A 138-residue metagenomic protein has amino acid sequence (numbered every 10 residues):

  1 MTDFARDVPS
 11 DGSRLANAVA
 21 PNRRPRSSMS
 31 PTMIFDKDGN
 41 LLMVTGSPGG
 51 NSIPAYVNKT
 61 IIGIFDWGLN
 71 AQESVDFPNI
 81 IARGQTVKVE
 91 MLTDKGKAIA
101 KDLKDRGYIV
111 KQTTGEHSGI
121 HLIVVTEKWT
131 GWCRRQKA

Functional and structural regions predicted by a protein language model:
M1-M43, W67, A71: Active-site rim segments in enzyme catalytic domains, especially the processed small/beta chain of N-terminal
A5-R6, R24-R26, I34-N40, P48-N51 (+5 more regions): Short, glycine-/Ser/Thr-/acidic-enriched flexible segments
R6, N22-P25, D66-G115: Extended C-terminal subregions enriched in glycine
R14, R26-S30, Y56, A82 (+1 more regions): Short, solvent-exposed loop/turn segments at the edges of secondary structure
V19-A20, V44-P48, V87-E90: Second-shell loop/turn segments in exported
M33, V57, S74, L103 (+1 more regions): Hydrophobic, well-ordered secondary-structure elements that form the walls of internal hydrophobic environments
S47-L69: Alpha-helical support elements that line or immediately flank enzyme active sites and cofactor-binding pockets
D102-L103, Y108, V124, G131-K137: Conserved catalytic-core subdomain
